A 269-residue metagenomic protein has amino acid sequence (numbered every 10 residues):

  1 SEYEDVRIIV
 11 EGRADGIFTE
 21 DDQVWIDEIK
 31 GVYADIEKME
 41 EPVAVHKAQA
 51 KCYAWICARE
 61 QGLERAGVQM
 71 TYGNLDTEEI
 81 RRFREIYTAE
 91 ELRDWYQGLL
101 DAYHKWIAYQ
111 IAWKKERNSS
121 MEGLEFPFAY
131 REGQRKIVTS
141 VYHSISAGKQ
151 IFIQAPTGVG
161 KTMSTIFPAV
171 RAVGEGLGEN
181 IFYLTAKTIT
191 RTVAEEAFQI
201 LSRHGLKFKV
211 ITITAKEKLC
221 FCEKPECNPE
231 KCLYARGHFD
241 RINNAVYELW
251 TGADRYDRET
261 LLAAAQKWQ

Functional and structural regions predicted by a protein language model:
E2-R93: Mg2+/Mn2+-dependent nuclease catalytic core
K38, E79-R81, M163-T165, T192-A197 (+1 more regions): A short acidic (Asp/Glu
E90-G123: Charged, low-complexity
A112-Q154: Conserved pre-motif I regulatory segment
N118, L124-E125, L177-Q269: A substrate-engagement module of RecA-like helicase motors
Y142-H143, T162-L177, E196-L201: Walker A/P-loop NTP-binding motif
S146-P168, N180: Walker A/P-loop
